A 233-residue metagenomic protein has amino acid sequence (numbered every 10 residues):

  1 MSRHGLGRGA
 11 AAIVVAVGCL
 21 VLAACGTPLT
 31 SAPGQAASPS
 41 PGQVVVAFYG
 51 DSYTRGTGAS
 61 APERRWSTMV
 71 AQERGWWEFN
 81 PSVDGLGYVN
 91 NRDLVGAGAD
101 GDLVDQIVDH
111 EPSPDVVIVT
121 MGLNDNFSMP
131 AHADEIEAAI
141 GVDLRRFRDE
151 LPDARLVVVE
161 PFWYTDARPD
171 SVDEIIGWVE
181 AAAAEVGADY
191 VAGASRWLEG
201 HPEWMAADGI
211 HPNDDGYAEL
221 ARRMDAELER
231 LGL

Functional and structural regions predicted by a protein language model:
M1-Y49, Y53-A61, Q72-E73, D225-L233: N-terminal secretory targeting modules
R3-H4, N91-D93, P202-A206: Short secondary-structure transition/capping segments
V21, F79, V157: Conserved Rossmann-like nucleotide-binding pocket used by diverse enzymes that bind dinucleotide cofactors
G34-Q35, S52, A59, N91-G98 (+3 more regions): Mixed-charge, polar/low-complexity N-terminal
V45-A47, R55-A138: Conserved SGNH/GDSL esterase-like catalytic core that processes O-acyl groups on lipids and polysaccharides
D51, V83, P161: Cofactor-binding loop segments of dinucleotide-utilizing enzymes, especially the Rossmann-like FAD- and NAD(P)+-binding
G101-L233: Alpha-helical cap/lid subdomain in secreted, periplasmic, or secretory-pathway luminal O-acyl-processing enzymes
